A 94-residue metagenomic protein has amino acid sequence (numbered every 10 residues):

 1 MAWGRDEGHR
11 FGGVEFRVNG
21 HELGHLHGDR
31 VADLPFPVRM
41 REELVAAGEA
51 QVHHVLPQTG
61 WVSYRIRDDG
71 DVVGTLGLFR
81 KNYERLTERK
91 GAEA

Functional and structural regions predicted by a protein language model:
M1-A94: Charge-dense, helix-prone N-terminal extensions
